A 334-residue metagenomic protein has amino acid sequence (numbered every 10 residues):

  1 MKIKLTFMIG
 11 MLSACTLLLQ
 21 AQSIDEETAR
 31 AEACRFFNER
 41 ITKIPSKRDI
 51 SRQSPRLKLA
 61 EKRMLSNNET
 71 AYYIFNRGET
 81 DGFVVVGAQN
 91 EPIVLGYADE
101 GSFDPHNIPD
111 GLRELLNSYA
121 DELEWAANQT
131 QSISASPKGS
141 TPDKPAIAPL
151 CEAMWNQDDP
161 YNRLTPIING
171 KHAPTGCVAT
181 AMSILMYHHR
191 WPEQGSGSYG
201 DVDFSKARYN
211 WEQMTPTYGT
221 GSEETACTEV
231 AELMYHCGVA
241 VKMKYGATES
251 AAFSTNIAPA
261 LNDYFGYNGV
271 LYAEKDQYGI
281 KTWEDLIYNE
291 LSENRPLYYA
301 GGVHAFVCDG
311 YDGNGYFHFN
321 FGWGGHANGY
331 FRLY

Functional and structural regions predicted by a protein language model:
M1-E27, L261: Bacterial Sec-dependent N-terminal signal peptides
Q22-M64: Short, non-transmembrane alpha-helical segments in secretory-pathway proteins
A29, A173, V178-L185, F253 (+3 more regions): Stable alpha-helical elements in mature extracytoplasmic
R35-R40, Q89, T180-P192, D263-Y264 (+1 more regions): Structured segments of extracytoplasmic/periplasmic soluble domains in secreted or envelope-associated proteins
R48, R52, R56, A60-G82 (+1 more regions): Active-site-adjacent substructure of cysteine-protease-like catalytic cores
F83-G87, H236, S254-N262, G324: C-terminal, surface-exposed recognition/capping segments
G87-S102, N314-L333: Catalytic Cys-His active-site segments of thiol-dependent hydrolases/isopeptidases
V94-S250: Active-site-adjacent structural segments surrounding the nucleophilic cysteine of cysteine proteases and isopeptidases
